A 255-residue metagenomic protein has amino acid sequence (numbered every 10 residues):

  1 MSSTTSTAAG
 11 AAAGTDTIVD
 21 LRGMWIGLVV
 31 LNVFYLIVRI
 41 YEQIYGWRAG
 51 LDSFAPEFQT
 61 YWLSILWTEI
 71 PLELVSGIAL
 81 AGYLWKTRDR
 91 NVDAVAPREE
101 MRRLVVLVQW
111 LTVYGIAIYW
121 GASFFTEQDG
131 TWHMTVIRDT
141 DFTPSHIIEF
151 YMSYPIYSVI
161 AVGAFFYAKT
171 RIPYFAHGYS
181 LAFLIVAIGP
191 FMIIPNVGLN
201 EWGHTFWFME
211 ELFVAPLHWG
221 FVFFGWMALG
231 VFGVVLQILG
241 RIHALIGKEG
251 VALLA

Functional and structural regions predicted by a protein language model:
M1-T4, E69-W85, Y151-A164, F221-R241: Hydrophobic cores of alpha-helical transmembrane segments in multi-pass inner/ER membrane proteins, independent
S2-L31, P97-T112, T170-I185, G240: Alpha-helical transmembrane segments and their helix-start/interface "positive-inside/aromatic belt" motifs in integral
V29-W47: Alpha-helical transmembrane segments of multi-pass membrane proteins
Y45-S64: Perimembrane loop-to-helix junctions flanking transmembrane segments
Q59-I78, V106-W110: Interfacial helix-start motif at the membrane-water boundary
R102-I137, V186-E210: Hydrophobic alpha-helical transmembrane segments of integral membrane proteins
T112-G178: Membrane-proximal helix-loop-helix units in multi-pass membrane proteins
S180-A255: C-terminal transmembrane-bundle signature of multipass membrane proteins, characterized by strong activation on
